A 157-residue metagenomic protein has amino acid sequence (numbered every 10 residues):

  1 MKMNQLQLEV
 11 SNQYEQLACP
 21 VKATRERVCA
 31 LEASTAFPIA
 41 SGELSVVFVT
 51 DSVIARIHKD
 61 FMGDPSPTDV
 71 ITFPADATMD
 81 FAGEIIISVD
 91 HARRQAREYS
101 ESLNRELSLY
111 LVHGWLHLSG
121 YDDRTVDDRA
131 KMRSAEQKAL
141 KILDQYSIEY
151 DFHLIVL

Functional and structural regions predicted by a protein language model:
M1-L107, S119-L157: An acidic/histidine-cluster motif and surrounding catalytic segment that typifies divalent-metal-assisted enzyme active
V112, L116-G120: Short active-site segment of divalent metal-dependent hydrolases/proteases that encodes the spacing between
